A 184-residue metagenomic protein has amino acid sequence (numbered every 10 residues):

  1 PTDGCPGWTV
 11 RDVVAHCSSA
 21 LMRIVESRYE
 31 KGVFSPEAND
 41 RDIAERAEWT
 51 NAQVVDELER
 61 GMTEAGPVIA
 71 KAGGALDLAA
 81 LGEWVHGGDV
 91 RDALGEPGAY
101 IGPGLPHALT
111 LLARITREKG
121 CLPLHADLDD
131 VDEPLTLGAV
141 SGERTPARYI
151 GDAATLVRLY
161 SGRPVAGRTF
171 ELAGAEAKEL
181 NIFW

Functional and structural regions predicted by a protein language model:
P1-D3, P36, G167-T169: Short, hydrophobic secondary-structure boundary micro-motifs
P1-T9, P67-G74: Helix-loop segments that flank and shape redox-cofactor active sites
C5-V25: Active-site-proximal cofactor/substrate-binding loop regions of enzyme domains
T9-V10, T50, D152: Short, structural beta-strand-to-alpha-helix junction motif
R11-V14, V55, V157: Generic structural signal for individual residues within well-ordered alpha-helical segments across diverse proteins
S19-V68, E96: Short, helix-capping/interhelical loops that line the mouth of catalytic, cofactor-, or ligand-binding pockets
Y29-V33, A70-W184: Structured surface interface patches that mediate subunit assembly and partner/cofactor docking
